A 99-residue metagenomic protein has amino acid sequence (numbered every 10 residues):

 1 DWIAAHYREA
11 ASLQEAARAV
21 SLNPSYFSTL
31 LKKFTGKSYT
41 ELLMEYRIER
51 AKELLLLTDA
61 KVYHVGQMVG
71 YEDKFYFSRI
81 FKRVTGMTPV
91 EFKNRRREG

Functional and structural regions predicted by a protein language model:
D1, A5, A10, K33-E72 (+1 more regions): Terminal helix-turn-helix DNA-binding modules in bacterial transcription factors
Q14, S25, K61-H64, K74-F75 (+1 more regions): Residues within helix-turn-helix
E15-P24, S28-T29: C-terminal accessory/binding modules appended to enzymatic or scaffolding proteins
A19, M68-V69, V84: Residues within the alpha-helical elements of helix-turn-helix
F27, L31, Y76-F77, F81: Short hydrophobic/aromatic patch on the recognition helix
R79-G99: …primarily DNA-binding HTH/wHTH and HhH modules…
